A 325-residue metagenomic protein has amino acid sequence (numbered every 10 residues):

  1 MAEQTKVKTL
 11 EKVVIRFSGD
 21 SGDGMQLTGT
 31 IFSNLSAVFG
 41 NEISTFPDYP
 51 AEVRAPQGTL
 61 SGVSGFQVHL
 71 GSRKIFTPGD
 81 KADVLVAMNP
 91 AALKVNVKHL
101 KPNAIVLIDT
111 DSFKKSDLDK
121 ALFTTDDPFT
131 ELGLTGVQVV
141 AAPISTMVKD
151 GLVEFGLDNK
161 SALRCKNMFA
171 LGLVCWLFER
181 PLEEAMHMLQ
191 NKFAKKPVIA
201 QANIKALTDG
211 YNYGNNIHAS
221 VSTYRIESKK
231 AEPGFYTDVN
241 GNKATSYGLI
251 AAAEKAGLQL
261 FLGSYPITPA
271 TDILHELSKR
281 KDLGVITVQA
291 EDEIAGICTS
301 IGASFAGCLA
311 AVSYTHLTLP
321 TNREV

Functional and structural regions predicted by a protein language model:
A2-A256: Active-site cofactor/cluster-binding pocket
F32, T299-S300: Aromatic/hydrophobic pocket-lining residues that form π-stacking "cages" and hydrophobic walls in ligand
Y49-V53, A92-L93, P269-A270, E291-I297 (+1 more regions): Short acidic loop-to-helix transition motifs that present clustered carboxylates
M88-N89, D109, S264, A290 (+1 more regions): Short His-Asn-centered micro-motif
S112, I267, T321: Short, glycine/acidic-enriched loop or turn micro-motifs at the edges of active sites
S228-T299, F305-A310: Non-catalytic terminal/interface segments that mediate subunit docking, oligomerization, and allosteric communication
T315-T321: Conserved small/polar residues in nucleotide/adenosyl-binding loops
